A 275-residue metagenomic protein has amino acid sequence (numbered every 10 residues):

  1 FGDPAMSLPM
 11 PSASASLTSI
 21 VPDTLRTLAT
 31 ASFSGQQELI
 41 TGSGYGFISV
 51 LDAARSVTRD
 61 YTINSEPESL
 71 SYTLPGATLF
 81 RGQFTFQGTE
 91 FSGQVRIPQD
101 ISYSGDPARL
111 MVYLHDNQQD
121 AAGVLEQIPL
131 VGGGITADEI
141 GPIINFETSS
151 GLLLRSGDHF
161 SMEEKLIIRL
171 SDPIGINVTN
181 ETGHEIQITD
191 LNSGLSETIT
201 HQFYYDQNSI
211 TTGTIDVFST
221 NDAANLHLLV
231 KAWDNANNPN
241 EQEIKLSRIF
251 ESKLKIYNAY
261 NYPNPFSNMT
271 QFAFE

Functional and structural regions predicted by a protein language model:
F1-I40, L125, G132: Caspase-like cysteine protease fold
D3-L17, L130-E147, S247-K253: Proline/serine/threonine-rich low-complexity linkers at boundaries of modular beta-sandwich domains
L17-P22, T148-S149, I256-N261: Surface-exposed, proline-enriched loop/turn segments that connect beta strands in immunoglobulin-like
V21-F47, L153-I186, P265-E275: Contiguous beta-strand segments within globular domains
S49, S56-L130, T148-G151, S161 (+1 more regions): Long, low-complexity serine/threonine/glycine- and acidic-rich segments characteristic of extracellular
Q94, P98-D100, I140-P142, E147 (+1 more regions): Short, proline-centered helix/strand-breaking motifs
S247-E275: Glycine-centered coil/turn sites that cap beta-strands in beta-rich domains
